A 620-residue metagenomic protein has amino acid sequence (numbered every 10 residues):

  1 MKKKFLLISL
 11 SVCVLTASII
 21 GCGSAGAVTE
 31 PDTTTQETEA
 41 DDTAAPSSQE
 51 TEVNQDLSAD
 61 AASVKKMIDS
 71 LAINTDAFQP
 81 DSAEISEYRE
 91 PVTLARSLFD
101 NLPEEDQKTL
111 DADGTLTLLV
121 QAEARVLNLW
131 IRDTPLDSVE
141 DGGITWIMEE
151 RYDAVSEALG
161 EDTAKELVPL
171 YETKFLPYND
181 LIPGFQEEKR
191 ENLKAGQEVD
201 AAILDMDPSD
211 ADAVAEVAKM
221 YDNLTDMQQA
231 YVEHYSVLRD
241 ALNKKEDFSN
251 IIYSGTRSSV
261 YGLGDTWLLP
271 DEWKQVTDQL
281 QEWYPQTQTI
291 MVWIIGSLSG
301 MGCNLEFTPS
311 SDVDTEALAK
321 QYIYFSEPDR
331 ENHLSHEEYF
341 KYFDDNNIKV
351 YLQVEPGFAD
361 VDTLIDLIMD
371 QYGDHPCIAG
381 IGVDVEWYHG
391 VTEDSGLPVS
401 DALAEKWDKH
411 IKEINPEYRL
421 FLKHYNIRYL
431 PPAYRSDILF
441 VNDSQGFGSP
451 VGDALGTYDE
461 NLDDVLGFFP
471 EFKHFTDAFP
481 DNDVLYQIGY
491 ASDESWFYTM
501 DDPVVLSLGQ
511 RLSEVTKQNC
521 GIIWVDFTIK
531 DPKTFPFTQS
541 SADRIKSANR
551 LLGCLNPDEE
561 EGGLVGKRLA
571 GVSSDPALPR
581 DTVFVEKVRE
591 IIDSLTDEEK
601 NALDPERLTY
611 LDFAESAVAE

Functional and structural regions predicted by a protein language model:
I19-T35: Sec-dependent signal peptide cleavage junction
E50-K245, Q539-E620: Beta-rich interaction/scaffold domains
E246-M301: Catalytic domains of carbohydrate-active enzymes, especially glycoside hydrolases
W293, Q371-P398: Active-site groove signature of glycoside hydrolases
S299-Q353, S400-L403, W407-Y418: Aromatic-lined substrate-binding rim segments of carbohydrate-active enzymes
I348-D362, D408, K412-L430, D483-D493: Aromatic-lined carbohydrate-recognition surfaces of secreted/lumenal glycan-active proteins
A359, L364-D370, N426-A454: Substrate-binding cleft/loops of secretory-pathway carbohydrate-active enzymes
G452-S540: Substrate-binding cleft of secreted/luminal carbohydrate-active enzymes
